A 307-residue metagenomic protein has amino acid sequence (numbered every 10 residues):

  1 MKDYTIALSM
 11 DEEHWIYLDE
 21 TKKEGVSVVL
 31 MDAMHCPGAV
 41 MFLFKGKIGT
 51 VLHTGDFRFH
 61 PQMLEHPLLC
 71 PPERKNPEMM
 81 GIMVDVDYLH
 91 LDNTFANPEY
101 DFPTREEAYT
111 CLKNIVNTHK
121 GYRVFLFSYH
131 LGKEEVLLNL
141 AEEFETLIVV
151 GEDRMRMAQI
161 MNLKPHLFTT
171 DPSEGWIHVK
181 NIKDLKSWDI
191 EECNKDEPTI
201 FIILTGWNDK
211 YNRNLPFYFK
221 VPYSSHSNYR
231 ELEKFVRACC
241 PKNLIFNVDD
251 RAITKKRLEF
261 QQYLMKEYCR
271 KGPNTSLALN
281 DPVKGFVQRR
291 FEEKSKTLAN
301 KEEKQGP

Functional and structural regions predicted by a protein language model:
M1, Y17-L18, I160, K210-P216: Short loop/helix-cap segments at secondary-structure boundaries that form the rim of catalytic
M1-H119, F127-S128: His/Asp/Glu-rich metal-coordinating catalytic cores of metallo-dependent phosphodiesterases/hydrolases acting on
M1-S9, N214-Y223, Q261-C269: Active-site regions of enzymes building and remodeling cell-envelope glycoconjugates
T5-A7, V28, I148, T199-F201 (+1 more regions): Conserved beta-strand scaffold positions in the cores of enzyme catalytic domains, especially in NTP/NDP-utilizing
A33-H35, K47-G49, F57-H60, L64 (+7 more regions): Conserved beta-strand elements of beta-rich interaction domains across eukaryotes, especially beta-propellers
L69, S227-K234: Short, acidic/polar
M79-E197, N214, E231-A238, N243-P307: Binuclear metal-ion centers of metallo-dependent hydrolases, dominated by the metallo-beta-lactamase
I190-S225: Mobile, glycine- and charge-enriched loop segments and immediately flanking short secondary-structure elements within
